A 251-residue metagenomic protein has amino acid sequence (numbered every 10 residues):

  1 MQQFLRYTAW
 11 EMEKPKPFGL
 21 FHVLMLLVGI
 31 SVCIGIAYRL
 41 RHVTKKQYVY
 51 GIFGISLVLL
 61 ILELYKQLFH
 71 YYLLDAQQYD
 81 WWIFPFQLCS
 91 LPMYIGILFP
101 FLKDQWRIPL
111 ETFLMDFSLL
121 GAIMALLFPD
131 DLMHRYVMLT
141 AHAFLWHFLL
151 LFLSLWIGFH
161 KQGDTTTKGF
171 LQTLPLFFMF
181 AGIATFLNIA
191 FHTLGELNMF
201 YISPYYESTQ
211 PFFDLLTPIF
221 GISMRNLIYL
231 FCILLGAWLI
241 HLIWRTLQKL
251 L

Functional and structural regions predicted by a protein language model:
M1-Y50: N-terminal topogenic module of multi-pass integral membrane proteins
E11-L27, F170-L174, F191-W238: Membrane-interface transmembrane-helix boundary segments in multi-pass integral membrane proteins
V23-S31, P85-I95, L114, F144-F152: Membrane-embedded alpha-helical segments of multi-pass membrane proteins, especially the transmembrane helices
S31-Y38, I95-L98, L149-T167: Alpha-helical transmembrane segments in multipass membrane proteins, preferentially the mid-helix core
R39-I52, L102-L110, H160-L171, L250-L251: Membrane-interface helix-boundary motifs at transmembrane edges
L40, L64-D75, L126-R135, A190 (+1 more regions): Juxtamembrane "helix-exit" motif on the non-cytosolic side of transmembrane helices
V58-L68, F117-P129, F177-F186: Aromatic-anchored segments of alpha-helical transmembrane domains
D75-F86, R135-L145: Non-cytosolic membrane-interface motifs at loop->transmembrane helix junctions
